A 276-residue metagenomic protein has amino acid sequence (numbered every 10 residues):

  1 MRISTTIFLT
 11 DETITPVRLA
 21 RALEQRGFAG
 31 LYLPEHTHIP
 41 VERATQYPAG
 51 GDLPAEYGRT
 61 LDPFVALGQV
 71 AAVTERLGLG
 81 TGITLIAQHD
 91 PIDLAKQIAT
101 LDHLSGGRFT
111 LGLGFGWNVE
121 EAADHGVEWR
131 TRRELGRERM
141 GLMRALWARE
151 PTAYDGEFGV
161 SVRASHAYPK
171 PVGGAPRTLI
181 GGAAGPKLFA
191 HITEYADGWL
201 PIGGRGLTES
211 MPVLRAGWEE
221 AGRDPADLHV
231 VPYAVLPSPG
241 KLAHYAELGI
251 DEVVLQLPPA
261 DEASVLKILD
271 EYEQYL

Functional and structural regions predicted by a protein language model:
M1-L276: Active-site-adjacent structural elements that line small-molecule/cofactor binding pockets in enzymes
